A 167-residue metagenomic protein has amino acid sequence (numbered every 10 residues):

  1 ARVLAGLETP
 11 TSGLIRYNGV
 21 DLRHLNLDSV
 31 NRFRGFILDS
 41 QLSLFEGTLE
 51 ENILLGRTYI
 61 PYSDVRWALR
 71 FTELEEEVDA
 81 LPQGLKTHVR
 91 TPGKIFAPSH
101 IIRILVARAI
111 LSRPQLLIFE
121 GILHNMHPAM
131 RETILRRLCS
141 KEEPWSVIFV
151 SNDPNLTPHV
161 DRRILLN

Functional and structural regions predicted by a protein language model:
A5: Helix-to-loop junction immediately C-terminal to a conserved catalytic motif
G13-V20, V30: Conserved ABC transporter NBD signature motif
R16, E50-T91, L135-R136: ABC ATPase nucleotide-binding domain helical subdomain, centered on the C-loop/LSGGQ "ABC signature"
F33-S43, G47, R57, P92-G93 (+1 more regions): ABC ATPase nucleotide-binding domain signature
E75-I104, R108, I122, N167: ABC-fold ATPase nucleotide-binding domain signature/coupling loops
L111-Q115: A short, proline-enriched helix->beta-strand linker immediately N-terminal to the Walker B motif in ABC-type P-loop
L117-G121: Catalytic Walker B motif of ABC-type/P-loop ATPase nucleotide-binding domains
A129, R136-S151, T157-P158: Conserved catalytic loops of ABC-family nucleotide-binding domains
